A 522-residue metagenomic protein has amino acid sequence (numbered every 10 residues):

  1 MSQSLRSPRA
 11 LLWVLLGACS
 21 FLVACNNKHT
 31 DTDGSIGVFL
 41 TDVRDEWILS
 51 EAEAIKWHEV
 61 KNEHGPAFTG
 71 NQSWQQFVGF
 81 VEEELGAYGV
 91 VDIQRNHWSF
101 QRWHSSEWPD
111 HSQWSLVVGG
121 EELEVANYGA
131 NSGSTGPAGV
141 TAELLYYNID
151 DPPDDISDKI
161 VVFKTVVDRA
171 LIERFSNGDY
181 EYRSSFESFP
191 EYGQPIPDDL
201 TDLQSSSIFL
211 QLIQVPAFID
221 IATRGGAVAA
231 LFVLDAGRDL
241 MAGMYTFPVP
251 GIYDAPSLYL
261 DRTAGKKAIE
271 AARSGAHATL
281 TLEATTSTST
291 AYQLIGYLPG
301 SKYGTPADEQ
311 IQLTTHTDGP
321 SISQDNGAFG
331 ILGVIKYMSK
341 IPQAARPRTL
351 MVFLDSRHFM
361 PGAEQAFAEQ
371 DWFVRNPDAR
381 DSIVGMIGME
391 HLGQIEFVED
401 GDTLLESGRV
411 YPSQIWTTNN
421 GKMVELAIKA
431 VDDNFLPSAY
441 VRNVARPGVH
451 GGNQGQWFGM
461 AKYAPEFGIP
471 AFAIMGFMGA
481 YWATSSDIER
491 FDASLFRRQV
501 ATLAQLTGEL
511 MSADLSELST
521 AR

Functional and structural regions predicted by a protein language model:
L22-A24: C-terminal motif of bacterial Sec signal peptides marking the signal peptidase cleavage site
D31-S73, Y88, H97-W98, G237 (+3 more regions): N-terminal capping segment at the start of a domain
L40-I48, N62-S73, Y146, R174-Y192 (+8 more regions): Second-shell loop/turn segments in exported
R44-E51, H58-Q194: Noncatalytic luminal/extracellular "stalk/propeptide" segments of secretory-pathway proteins
E124-D155, T246-Q324, G333-K336, K340-Q343: Soluble metallo-hydrolase cores and metallopeptidase-like ectodomains found primarily in the secretory/periplasmic
P256, L350-M351, M475-R522: His/Asp/Glu-rich mid-to-C-terminal helical/loop segments that flank catalytic regions of hydrolases
Y337-E364, S519: Short helix-loop-beta-strand segments that form the rim/entrance of peptidase-like active sites
D355-F467, A471: Metal-dependent peptidase/peptidase-like ectodomains
